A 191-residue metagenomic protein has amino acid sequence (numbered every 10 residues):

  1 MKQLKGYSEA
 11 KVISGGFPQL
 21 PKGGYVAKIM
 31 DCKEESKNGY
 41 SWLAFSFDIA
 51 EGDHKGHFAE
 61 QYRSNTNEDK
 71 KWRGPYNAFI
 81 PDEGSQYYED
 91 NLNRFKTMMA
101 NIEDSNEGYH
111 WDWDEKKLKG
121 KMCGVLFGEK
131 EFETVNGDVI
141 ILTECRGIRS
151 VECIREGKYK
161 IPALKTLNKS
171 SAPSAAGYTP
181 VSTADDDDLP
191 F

Functional and structural regions predicted by a protein language model:
M1-F191: Short beta-rich binding modules
